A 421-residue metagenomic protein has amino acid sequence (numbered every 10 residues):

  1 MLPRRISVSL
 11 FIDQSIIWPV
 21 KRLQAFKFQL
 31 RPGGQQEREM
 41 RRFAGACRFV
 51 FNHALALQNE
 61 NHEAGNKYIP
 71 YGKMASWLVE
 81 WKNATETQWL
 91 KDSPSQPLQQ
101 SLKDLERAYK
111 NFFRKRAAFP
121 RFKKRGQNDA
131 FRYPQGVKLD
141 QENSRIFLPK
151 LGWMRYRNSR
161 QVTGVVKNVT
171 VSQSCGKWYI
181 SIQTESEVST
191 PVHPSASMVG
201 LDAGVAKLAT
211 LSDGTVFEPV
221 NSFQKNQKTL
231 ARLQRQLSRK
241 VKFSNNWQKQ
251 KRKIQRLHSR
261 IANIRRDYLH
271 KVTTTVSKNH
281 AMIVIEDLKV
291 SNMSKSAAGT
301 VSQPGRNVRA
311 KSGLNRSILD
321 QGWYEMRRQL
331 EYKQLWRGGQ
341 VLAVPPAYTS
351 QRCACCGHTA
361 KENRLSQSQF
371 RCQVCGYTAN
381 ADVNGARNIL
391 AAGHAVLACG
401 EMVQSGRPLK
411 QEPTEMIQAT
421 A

Functional and structural regions predicted by a protein language model:
M1-L2, G204: Surface-exposed loop/turn segments and immediately adjacent short secondary-structure elements within folded domains
L2-L98: Gly/serine-rich nucleotide phosphate-binding loop at the start of the catalytic core of nucleotide/ADP-ribose-handling
I6, L10-Q14, W18, R125 (+4 more regions): Intrinsically disordered, low-complexity serine/threonine-rich segments
Q24-A25, R38, K150, N158-V165 (+1 more regions): Positively charged, helix-rich recognition surfaces that bind polyanionic ligands
A54, S101-F112, V383-G393: Stable alpha-helical structural segments in soluble proteins, enriched in small hydrophobic residues
L55-H62, Y109, F113-P120, S186 (+1 more regions): Long, hydrophobic, amphipathic alpha-helical segments used as structural scaffolds
G72-S174, G299, R316: Acidic carboxylate diad motif detector
